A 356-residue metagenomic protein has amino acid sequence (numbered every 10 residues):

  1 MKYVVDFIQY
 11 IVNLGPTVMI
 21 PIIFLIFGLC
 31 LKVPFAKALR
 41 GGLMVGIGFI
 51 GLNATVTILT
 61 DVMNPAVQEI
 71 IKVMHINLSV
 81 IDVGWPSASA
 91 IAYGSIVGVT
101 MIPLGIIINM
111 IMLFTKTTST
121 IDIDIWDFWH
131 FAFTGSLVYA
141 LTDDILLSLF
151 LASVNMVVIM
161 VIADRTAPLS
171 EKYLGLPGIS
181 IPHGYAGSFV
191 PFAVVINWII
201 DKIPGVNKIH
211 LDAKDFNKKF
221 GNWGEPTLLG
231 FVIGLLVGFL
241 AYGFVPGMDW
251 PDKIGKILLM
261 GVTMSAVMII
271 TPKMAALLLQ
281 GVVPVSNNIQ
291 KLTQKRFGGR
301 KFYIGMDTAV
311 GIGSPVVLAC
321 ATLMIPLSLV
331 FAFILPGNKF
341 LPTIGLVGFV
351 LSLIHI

Functional and structural regions predicted by a protein language model:
M1-T55, I96, T100-D307, G311-P315 (+4 more regions): Signature of multi-pass transmembrane helix bundles
G41, G48-V99: Membrane helical hairpin/interfacial module
V83-Y93, P336-S352: Hydrophobic alpha-helical transmembrane segments of multi-pass integral membrane proteins, predominantly secondary
H355-I356: Conserved small/polar residues in nucleotide/adenosyl-binding loops
